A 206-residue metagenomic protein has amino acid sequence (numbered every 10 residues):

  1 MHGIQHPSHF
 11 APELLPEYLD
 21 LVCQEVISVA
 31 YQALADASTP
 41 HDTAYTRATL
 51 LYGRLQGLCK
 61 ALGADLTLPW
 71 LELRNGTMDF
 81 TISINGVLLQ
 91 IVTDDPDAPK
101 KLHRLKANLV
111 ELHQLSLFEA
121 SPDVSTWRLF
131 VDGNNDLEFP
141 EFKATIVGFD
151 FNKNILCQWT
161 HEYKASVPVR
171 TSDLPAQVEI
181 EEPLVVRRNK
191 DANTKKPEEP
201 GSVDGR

Functional and structural regions predicted by a protein language model:
M1-T49: Interdomain/boundary linker segments immediately adjacent to catalytic/signaling cores
P7, A11-P12, P16, Q114 (+4 more regions): Generic N-terminal initiation segments characterized by hydrophobic and/or small/turn-forming residues
P40, S83, I180-E181: Helix-centric, low-specificity signal for extended rod-like, repetitive segments
L50, G57-T126: A short, conserved, highly charged catalytic patch centered on acidic carboxylates
P96-E162: Internal, hydrophobic cores of structured domains that mediate oligomerization or house catalytic pockets within large
N135-R206: Glycine-rich, aromatic-bearing surface loops/beta-hairpins
